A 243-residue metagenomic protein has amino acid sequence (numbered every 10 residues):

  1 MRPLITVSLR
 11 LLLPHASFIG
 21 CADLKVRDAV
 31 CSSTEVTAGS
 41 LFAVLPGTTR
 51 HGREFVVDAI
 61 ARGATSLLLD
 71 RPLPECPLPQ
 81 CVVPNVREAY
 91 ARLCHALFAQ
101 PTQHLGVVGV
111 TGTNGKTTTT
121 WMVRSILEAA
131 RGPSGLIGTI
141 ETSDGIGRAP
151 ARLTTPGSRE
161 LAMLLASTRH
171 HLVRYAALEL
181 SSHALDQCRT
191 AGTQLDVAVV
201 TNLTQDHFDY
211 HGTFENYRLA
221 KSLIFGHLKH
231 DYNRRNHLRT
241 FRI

Functional and structural regions predicted by a protein language model:
M1-R92, A96: N-terminal leader/targeting and accessory segments in enzymes
Y90-I243: Phosphate-binding loop of NTP-binding sites
